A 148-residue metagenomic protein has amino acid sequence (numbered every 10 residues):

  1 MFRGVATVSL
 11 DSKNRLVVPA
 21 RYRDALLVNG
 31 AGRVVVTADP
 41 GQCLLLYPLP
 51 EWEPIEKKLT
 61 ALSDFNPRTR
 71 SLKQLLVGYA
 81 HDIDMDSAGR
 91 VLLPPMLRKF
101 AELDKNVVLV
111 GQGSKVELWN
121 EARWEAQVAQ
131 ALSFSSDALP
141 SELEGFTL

Functional and structural regions predicted by a protein language model:
R3-L44, L49: A positional/architectural concept
T7-V17, D82-V91, G145: Short, low-complexity cationic-aromatic patches
N14-V18, Y47, G89-L93, L97 (+1 more regions): Short, structured motif recognition centered on aromatic/hydrophobic residues
A25-L27, M96-F100: Short active-site loop/helix that positions an aromatic residue
V28-C43, E102-W119, R123, S136: A short beta-strand-loop micro-motif that forms or neighbors metal/cofactor- and ligand-binding patches at active-site
Q42-L45, L49-P67: A low-complexity, Ser/Thr/Gly/Pro-enriched, surface-exposed linker/loop concept that marks segments flanking
T60-V91, L97-R98: Short, solvent-exposed interaction modules
A131-L148: Acidic/histidine-enriched, glycine/proline-rich intrinsically disordered or flexible terminal extensions
